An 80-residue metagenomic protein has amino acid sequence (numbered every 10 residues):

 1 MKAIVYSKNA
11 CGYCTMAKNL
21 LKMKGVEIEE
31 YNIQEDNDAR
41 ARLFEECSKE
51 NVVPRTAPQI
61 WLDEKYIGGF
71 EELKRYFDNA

Functional and structural regions predicted by a protein language model:
M1-E29: Local sequence-structure signature of Cys/Sec-based thiol-disulfide redox active-site neighborhoods
K2, S7, E45, Y76-N79: C-terminal alpha-helical interaction module
K8, Q34, E64: Conserved residues at beta->alpha junctions
G12, D38, G68: Short alpha-helical
T15, N19, A41, R75: Alpha-helical elements of the RecA-like P-loop NTPase motor core of helicases
I33-P54, N79: Thioredoxin-like thiol-disulfide oxidoreductase module
N51-I60, F70: Structural micro-motif
L62-A80: Non-catalytic, surface beta->alpha helical segment in thiol-disulfide oxidoreductase systems
